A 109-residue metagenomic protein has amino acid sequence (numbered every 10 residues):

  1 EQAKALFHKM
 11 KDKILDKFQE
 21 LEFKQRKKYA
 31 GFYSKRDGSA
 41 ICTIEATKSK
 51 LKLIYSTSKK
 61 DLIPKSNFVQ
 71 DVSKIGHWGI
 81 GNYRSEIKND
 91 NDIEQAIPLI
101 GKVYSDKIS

Functional and structural regions predicted by a protein language model:
E1-M10: Solvent-exposed, charged helical/coil patches that constitute nucleic-acid or partner-interaction surfaces
K9-K24: Surface segments flanking catalytic/ligand-binding clefts of nucleic-acid enzymes
D16, K27-G31, N89: Intrinsically disordered, low-complexity segments enriched in polar/charged small residues
K24-Y83: Short, conserved beta-strand/beta-arch hydrophobic-aromatic motifs that form part of recognition grooves or interface
K74-S109: Well-ordered alpha/beta subsegment
